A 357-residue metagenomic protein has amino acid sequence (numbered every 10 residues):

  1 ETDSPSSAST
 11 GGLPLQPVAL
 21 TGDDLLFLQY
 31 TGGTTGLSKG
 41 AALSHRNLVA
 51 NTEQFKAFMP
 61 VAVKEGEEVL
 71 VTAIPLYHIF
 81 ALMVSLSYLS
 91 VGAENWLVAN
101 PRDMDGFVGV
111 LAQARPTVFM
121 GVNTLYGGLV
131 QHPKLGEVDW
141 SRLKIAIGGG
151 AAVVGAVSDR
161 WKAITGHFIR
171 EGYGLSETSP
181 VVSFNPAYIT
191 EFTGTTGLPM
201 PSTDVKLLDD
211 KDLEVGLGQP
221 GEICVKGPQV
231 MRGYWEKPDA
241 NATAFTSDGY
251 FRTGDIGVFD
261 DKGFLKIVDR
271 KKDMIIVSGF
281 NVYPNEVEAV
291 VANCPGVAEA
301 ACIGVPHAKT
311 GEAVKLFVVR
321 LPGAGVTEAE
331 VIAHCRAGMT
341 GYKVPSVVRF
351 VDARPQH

Functional and structural regions predicted by a protein language model:
E1-G22, H132-P133: ANL superfamily adenylate-forming
G12-D23, L28-V71, M83, A93: Conserved adenylate-forming
L25, T31-T34, L70, L76 (+7 more regions): Conserved S/T- and glycine-rich ATP-binding loop of Class I adenylate-forming
S38-G40, N51-A57, F107-V108, Y126-P133 (+7 more regions): Adenylate-forming
V49-V69, I79-T117, H132: Conserved AMP-binding/adenylation subdomain of ANL enzymes
S90-A93, P116-G121, V130-E191, D204: Gly/Ser/Thr-rich phosphate-binding loop
A112, F119, K211, G227 (+4 more regions): AMP-binding/adenylate-forming catalytic core of the ANL superfamily
K206, L217-M231, Y250, I256-G257: AMP-binding/adenylate-forming core of the ANL superfamily
